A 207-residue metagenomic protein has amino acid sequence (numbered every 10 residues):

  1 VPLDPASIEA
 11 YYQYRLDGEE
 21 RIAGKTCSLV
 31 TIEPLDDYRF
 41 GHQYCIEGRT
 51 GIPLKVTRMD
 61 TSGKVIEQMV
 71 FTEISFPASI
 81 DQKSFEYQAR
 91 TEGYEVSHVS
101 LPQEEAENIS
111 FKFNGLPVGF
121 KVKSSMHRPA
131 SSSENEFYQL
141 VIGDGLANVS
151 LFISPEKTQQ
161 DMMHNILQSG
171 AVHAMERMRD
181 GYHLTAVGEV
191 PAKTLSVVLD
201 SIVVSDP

Functional and structural regions predicted by a protein language model:
V1-D17, K25-T26, Y38-R39, I153-S169 (+1 more regions): Structured extracytoplasmic
P2, E19-E92, L167: Gly/Pro-enriched, hydrophobic low-complexity segments that function as extracytoplasmic propeptides/linkers
D17-E20, R128-P129: Short, solvent-exposed loop/turn elements at beta->coil junctions and helix N-caps that rim active or binding pockets
T26, V65, N148, G181-H183: Short, solvent-exposed loop/turn motifs
P53, V203-P207: A common structural junction motif
V56, G181-E189: Short, well-ordered beta-strand elements
G93-D180, V190-V197: Short, solvent-exposed recognition patches
